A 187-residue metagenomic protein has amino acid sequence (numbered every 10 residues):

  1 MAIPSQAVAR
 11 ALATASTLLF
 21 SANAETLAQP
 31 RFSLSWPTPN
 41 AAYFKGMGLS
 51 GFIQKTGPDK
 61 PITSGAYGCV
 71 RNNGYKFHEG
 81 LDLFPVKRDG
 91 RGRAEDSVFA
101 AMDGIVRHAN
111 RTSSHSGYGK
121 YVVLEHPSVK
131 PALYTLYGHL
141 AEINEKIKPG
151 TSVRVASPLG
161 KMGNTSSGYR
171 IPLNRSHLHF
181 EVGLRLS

Functional and structural regions predicted by a protein language model:
M1-L12: Bacterial N-terminal signal peptides that target proteins for export
A13-L19: Bacterial N-terminal signal peptides
L19-E25: C-terminal segment of classical bacterial N-terminal signal peptides
T26-K120, V129: Surface-exposed, glycine-biased beta-strand/turn segments
D82, F99-A100, V123, T135-G138 (+2 more regions): Structural recognition of the beta-strand scaffold that forms the well-ordered cores of secreted hydrolase catalytic
R91-E95, F99, P131-A156: Short histidine-centered loop motifs in beta-beta connectors
A109, L140, M162-T165: Residue-level recognition of beta-strand microenvironments
S116, K120-L124, T151-S187: Conserved, short, structured surface segments that act as functional micro-motifs
